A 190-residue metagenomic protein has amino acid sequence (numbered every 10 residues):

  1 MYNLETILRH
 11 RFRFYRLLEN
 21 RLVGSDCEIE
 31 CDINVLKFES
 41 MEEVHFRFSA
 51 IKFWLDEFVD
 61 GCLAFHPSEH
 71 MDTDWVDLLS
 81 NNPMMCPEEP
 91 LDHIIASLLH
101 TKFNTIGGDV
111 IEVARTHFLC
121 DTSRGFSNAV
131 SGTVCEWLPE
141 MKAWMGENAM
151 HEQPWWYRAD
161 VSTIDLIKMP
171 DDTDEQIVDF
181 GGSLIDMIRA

Functional and structural regions predicted by a protein language model:
N3-I7: Intrinsically disordered, low-complexity terminal tails and linkers in eukaryotic proteins, enriched in charged/polar
L8-H10, G132-T133: Charged, low-complexity, helix-prone segments enriched in Lys/Glu/Asp/Gln
R9-T105, D179-A190: Histidine-centered catalytic/metal-coordination loop motif
L79, I111, G125-N128: Non-catalytic alpha-helical scaffolds and adjoining flexible linkers that form interface surfaces for assembly
I106-L119: Short, surface-exposed ligand- or partner-binding patches at beta-edge/loop junctions that are enriched in aromatics
F118-R158: Short, low-complexity, polybasic intrinsically disordered segments
M141-A190: C-terminal helix-cap and adjacent tail motif
